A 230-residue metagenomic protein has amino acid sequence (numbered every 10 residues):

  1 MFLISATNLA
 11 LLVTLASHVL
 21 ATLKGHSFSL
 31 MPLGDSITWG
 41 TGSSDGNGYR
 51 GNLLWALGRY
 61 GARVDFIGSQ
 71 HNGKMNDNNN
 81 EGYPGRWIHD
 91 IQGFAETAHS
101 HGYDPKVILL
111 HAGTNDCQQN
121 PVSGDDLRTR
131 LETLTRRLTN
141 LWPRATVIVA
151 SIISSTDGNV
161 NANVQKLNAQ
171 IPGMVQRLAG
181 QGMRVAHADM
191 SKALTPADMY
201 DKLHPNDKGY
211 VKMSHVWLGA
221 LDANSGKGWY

Functional and structural regions predicted by a protein language model:
M1-T22: Fungal secretory targeting signals
H26-L30, Y60-D65, Y103-I108, W142-I148 (+2 more regions): Loop/turn elements at helix/coil->beta-strand transitions in domains of secreted/extracellular proteins
S29-M31, I37-T129, V160-A169: Conserved SGNH/GDSL esterase-like catalytic core that processes O-acyl groups on lipids and polysaccharides
L33, D201-Y230: Histidine-centered active-site loop/cap adjacent to the catalytic His in serine esterases/O-acetyl transfer systems
G51, W55, D125, T129-R136 (+7 more regions): Solvent-exposed, polar/charged alpha-helical surfaces in well-ordered, non-transmembrane soluble domains, broadly
S69-P84, H187, S191-K192, P196-P205: Divalent cation-coordinating acidic motifs and surrounding scaffolds that mediate Ca2+/Mg2+/Mn2+/Zn2+-dependent binding
H111-N115, R136-L167, D189-S191: Active-site segments of SGNH/GDSL-like serine hydrolases that catalyze O-acetyl group transfer/hydrolysis on lipids
S154-D189, D207-K212: Substrate-gating cap/lid alpha-helix
